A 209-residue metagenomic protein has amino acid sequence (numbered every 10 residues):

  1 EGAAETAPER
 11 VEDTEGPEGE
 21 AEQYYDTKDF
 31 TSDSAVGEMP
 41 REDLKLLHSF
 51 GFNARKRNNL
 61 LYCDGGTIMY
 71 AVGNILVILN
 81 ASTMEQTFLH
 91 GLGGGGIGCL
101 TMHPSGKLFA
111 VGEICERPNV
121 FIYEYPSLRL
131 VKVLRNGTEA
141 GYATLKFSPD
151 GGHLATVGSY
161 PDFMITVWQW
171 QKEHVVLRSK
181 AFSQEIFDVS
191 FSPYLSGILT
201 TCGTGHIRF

Functional and structural regions predicted by a protein language model:
E9-I78: Intrinsically disordered, low-complexity acidic/Ser/Thr/Pro-rich linker and tail segments in large eukaryotic scaffolds
L47, Q86-F88, R129-V133, H174-L177: A structural motif specific to WD40 beta-propellers
G51-A54, G91-I97, R135-G141, K180-I186: WD40/WD-repeat beta-propeller blade N-cap
L60-G65, T101-G106, K146-G151, V189-S196: Loop/turn segments within WD40 beta-propeller blades
I68, F109, L154, I198-L199: Hydrophobic beta-strand positions that form the internal "hydrophobic ladder" of WD40/Gbeta-like beta-propeller blades
G73, I114, S159, T204: Short loop/turn segments immediately following the C-termini of beta-strands
G73-G91: Beta-propeller domains
V77-N80, V120-E124, F163-W170, V189 (+1 more regions): WD40-repeat beta-propellers
